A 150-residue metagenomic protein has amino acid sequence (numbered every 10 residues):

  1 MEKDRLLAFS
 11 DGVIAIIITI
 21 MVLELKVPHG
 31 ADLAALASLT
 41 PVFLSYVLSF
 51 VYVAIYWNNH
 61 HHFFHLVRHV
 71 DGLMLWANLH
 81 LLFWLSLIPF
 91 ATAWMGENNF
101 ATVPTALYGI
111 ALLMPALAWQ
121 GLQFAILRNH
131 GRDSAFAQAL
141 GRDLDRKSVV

Functional and structural regions predicted by a protein language model:
E2-K3, I55-R68, F124-N129: C-terminal ends of transmembrane helices
L6-K26: The first (N-terminal) embedded transmembrane alpha-helix
M21-G30, V51-H65, W84-N99: Membrane-helix exit/interface motif
A37-S49, A101-A118: Alpha-helical transmembrane segments
H65-W84: Alpha-helical transmembrane segments with an aromatic anchor "belt"
L73-W76, D133-D145: Short, amphipathic, aromatic/basic-enriched membrane-interface segments that mark the entry/exit of transmembrane
F83-A91, G109-A125: Mid-bilayer segments of alpha-helical transmembrane spans in multi-pass integral membrane proteins that mediate
V149-V150: Conserved small/polar residues in nucleotide/adenosyl-binding loops
